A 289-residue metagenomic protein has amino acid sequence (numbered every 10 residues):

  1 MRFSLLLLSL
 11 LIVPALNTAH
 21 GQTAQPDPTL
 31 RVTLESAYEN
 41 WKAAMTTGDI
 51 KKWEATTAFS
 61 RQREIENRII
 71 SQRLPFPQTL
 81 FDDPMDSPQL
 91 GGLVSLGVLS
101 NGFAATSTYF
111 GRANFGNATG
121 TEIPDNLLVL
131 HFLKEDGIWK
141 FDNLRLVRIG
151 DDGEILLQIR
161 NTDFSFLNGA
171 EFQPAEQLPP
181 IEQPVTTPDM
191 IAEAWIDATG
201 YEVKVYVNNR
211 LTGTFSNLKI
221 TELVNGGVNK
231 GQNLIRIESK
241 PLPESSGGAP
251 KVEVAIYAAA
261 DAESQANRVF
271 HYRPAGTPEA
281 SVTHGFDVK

Functional and structural regions predicted by a protein language model:
M1-S95: Hydrophobic, helix-prone linear segments
T29-V32, E39-T46, A58-Q62, E66 (+4 more regions): Beta-strand-rich recognition domains
L74-V129: Surface-exposed, charged secondary-structure patches
L211-N217: Short beta-strand segments within Ig-like beta-sandwich modules, predominantly Fibronectin type-III
T221: Phosphoinositide-binding peripheral membrane targeting modules
V224-V228: Short, flexible loop/turn segments at beta-strand junctions in immunoglobulin-like and fibronectin type III
